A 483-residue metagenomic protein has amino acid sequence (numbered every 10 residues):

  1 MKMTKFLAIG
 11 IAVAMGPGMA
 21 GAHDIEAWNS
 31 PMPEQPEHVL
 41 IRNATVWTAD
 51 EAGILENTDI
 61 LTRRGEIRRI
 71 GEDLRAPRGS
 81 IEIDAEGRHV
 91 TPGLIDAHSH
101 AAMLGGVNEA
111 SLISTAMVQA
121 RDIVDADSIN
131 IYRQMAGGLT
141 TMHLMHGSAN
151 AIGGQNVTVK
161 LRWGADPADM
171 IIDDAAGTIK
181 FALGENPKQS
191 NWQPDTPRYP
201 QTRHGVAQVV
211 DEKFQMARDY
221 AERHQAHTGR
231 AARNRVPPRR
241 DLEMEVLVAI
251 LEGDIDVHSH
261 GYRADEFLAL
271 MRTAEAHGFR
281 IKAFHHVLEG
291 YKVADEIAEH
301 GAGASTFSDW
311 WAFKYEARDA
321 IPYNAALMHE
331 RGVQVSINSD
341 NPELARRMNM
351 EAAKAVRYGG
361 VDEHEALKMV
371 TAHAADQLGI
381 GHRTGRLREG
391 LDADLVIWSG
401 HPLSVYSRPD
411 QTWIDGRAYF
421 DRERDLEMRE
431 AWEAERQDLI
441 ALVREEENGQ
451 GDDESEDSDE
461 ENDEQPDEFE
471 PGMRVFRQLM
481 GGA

Functional and structural regions predicted by a protein language model:
K2-M19: Gram-negative bacterial Sec-dependent N-terminal signal peptides
A22-P36, I440, S455-L479: N-terminal pre-domain segments of enzymes
D24-E37, V46, D50-T91: Histidine-rich, glycine-flanked metal-binding segment
A44, I60, G65, G87 (+9 more regions): Divalent metal-coordination and catalytic microenvironments
A44, R388-W432: C-terminal cap of metal-dependent C-N hydrolases
A85-N234, L479: Divalent-metal coordination cores built from histidine and acidic residues
G105-V107, I113-V118, D256, D295-A298 (+2 more regions): His/Asp/Glu-enriched, well-ordered alpha-helical/loop segment that forms or immediately abuts the divalent-metal
Q201-K282, L288-G303, D319-G332, M350 (+1 more regions): Histidine/acidic residue-rich metal-binding segments in metalloenzymes
